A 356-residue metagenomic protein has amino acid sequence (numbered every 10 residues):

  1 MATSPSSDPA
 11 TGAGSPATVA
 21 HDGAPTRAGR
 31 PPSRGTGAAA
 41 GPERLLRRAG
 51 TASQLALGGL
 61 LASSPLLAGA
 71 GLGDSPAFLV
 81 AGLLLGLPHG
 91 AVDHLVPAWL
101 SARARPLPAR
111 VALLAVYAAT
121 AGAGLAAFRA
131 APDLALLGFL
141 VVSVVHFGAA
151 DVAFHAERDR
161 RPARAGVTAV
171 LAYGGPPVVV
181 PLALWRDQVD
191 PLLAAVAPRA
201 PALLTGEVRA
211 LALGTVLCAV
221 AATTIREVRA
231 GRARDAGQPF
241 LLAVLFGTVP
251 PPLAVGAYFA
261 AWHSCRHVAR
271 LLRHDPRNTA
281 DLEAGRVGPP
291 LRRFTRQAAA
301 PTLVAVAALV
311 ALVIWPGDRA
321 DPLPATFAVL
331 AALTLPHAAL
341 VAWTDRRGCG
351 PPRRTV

Functional and structural regions predicted by a protein language model:
A2-D8, V19-H21, R27-P88, H94 (+2 more regions): N-terminal signal-anchor module of multipass membrane proteins
L57-S64, A115-L125, A219, A236-L245 (+1 more regions): Hydrophobic, membrane-inserted alpha-helices
L83-G90, L140-V152, A261-L271, A332-P336: Alpha-helical transmembrane segments and their membrane-interface exit regions
G90-S101, F147-D159, C218-G231, V268-L271 (+1 more regions): C-terminal ends of transmembrane helices
L95-A104, A153-A169, R273-G288, A342-P351: A cytosolic-side transmembrane-helix exit/cap motif
A102-P108, A119-A183, A194: Membrane-interface helix-loop-helix junctions at boundaries between adjacent transmembrane segments
A150-A156, V249, Y258-T295: Predominantly late transmembrane helices and immediately cytosolic-facing juxtamembrane segments
E157-E227: Long hydrophobic alpha-helical segments that form multi-pass transmembrane helix bundles in integral membrane proteins
